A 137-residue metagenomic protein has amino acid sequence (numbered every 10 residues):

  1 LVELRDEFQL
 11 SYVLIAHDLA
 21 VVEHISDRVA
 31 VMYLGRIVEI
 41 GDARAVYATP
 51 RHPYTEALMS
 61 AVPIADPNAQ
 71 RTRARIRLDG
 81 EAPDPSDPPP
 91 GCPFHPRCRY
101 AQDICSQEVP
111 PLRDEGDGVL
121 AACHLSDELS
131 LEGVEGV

Functional and structural regions predicted by a protein language model:
L1-R71: P-loop NTP-binding/switch modules centered on Walker-like glycine-rich loops
D42-V137: Charged, flexible cofactor/metal-binding loops and thiol motifs
